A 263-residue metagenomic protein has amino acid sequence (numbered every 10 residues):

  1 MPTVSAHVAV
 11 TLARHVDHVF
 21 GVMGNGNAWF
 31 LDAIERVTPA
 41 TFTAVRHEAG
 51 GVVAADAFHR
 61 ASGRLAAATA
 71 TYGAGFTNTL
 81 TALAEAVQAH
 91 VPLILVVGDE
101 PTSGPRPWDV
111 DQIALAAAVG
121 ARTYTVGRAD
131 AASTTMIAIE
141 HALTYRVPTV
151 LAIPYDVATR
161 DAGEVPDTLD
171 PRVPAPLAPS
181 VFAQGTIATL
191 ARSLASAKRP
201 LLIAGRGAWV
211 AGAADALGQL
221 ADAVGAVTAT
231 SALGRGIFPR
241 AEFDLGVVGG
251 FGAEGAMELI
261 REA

Functional and structural regions predicted by a protein language model:
M1-A263: N-terminal alpha/beta PP-like core and its mobile active-site loop of ThDP/TPP-dependent enzymes
